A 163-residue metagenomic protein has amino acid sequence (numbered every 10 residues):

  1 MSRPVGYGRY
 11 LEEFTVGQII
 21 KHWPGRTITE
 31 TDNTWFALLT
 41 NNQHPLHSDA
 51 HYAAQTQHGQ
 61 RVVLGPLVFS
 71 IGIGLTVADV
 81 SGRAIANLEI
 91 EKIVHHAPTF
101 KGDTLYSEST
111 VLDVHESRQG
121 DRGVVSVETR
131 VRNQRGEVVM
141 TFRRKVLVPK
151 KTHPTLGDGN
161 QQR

Functional and structural regions predicted by a protein language model:
M1-E89, K151-R163: Hot-dog-fold acyl-thioester-processing enzymes
M1-Q18, H95, T99-T104, E108-R163: HotDog/MaoC-like acyl-thioester-processing domains
E91-I93: Conserved interaction-surface patches within small, structured recognition/assembly domains
